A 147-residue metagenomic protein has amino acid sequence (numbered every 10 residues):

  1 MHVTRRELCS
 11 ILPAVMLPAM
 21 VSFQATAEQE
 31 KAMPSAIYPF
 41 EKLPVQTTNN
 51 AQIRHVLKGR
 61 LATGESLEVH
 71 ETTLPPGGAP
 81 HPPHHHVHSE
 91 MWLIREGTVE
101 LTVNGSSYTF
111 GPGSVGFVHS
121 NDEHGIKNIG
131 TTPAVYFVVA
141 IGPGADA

Functional and structural regions predicted by a protein language model:
M1-C9: Twin-arginine (Tat) signal peptide motif
T4, P13-S66, D146-A147: A short, N-terminal "cap"/entry segment at the start of jelly-roll beta-barrel domains of the cupin/DSBH fold
H70, V115, Y136: Aromatic/pi-system hotspot detector in well-structured domains
H70-H85: Conserved short histidine dyad/triad with adjacent acidic residue
A79-H81, E100, G116, S120-G125: Histidine-centered metal-chelating micro-motifs
V87-S89, I94-V99: Glycine- and acidic-residue-biased ligand/ion/polar-headgroup-sensing regions
S106-S120: Short acidic-glycine-tyrosine-enriched beta hairpin
S120-A145: Ligand-binding loop in jelly-roll beta-barrel domains
